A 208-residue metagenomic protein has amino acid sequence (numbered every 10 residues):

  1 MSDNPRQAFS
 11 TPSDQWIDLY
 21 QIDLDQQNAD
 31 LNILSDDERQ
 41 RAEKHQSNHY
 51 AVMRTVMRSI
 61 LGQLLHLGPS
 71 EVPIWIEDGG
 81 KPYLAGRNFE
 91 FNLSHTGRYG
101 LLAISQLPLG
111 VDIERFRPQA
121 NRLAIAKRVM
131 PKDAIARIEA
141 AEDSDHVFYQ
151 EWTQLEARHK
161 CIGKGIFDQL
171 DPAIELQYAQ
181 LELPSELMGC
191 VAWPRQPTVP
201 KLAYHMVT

Functional and structural regions predicted by a protein language model:
M1-T208: Core catalytic alpha/beta fold that binds nucleotide/phospho-ligands
